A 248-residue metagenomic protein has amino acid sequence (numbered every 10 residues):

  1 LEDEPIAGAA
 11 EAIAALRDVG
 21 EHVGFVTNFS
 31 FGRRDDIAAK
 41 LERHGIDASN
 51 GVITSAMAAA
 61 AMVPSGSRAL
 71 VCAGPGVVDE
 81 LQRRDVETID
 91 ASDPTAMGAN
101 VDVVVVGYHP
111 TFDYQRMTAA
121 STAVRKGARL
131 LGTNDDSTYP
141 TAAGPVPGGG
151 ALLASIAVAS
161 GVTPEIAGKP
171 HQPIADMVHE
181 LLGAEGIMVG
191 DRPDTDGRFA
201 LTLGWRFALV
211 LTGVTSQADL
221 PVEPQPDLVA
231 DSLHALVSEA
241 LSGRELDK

Functional and structural regions predicted by a protein language model:
L1-E11, A15-E21, S30-G51, A56-K248: Asp-based, Mg2+/Mn2+-dependent phosphohydrolase catalytic module
